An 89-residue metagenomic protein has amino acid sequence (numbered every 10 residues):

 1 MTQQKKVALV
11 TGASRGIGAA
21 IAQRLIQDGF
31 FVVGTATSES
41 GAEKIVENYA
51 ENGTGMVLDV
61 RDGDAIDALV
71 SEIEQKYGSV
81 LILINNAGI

Functional and structural regions predicted by a protein language model:
M1-L9: Flexible N-terminal pre-Rossmann segment of NAD(P)-dependent oxidoreductases
Q3, E51-N52, E72-N85: A glycine-rich helix->loop->beta "capping" turn within Rossmann-like NAD(P)(H)-dependent oxidoreductase domains
S14-R15: Conserved glycine-rich cofactor-binding loop
G18-A19: N-terminal Rossmann-fold NAD(P) dinucleotide-binding loop
L25: Aromatic pocket-lining residues of Rossmann-like dinucleotide-binding sites
D28-K44: Conserved glycine-rich Rossmann-like NAD(P)H-binding loop of the short-chain dehydrogenase/reductase
L58-L69: The beta1-alpha1 cofactor-binding region of Rossmann-like NAD(H)/NADP(H)-dependent oxidoreductases
A87-I89: Conserved NAD(P)H cofactor-binding loop of Rossmann-fold oxidoreductase domains
